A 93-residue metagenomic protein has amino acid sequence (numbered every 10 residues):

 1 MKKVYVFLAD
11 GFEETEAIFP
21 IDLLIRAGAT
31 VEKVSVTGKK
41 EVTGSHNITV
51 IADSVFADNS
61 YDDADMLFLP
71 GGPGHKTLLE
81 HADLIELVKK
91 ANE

Functional and structural regions predicted by a protein language model:
M1-N92: Extended, subdomain-level signal for the structured scaffold at the beginning of enzyme domains
